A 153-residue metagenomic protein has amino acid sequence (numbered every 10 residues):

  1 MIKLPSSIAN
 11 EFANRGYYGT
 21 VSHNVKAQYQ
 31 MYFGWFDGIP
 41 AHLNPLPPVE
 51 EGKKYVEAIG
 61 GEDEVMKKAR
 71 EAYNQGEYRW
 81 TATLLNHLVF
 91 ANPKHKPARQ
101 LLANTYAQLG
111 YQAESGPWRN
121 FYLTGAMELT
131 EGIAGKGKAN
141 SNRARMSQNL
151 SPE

Functional and structural regions predicted by a protein language model:
M1-P152: Accessory terminal helices/loops
